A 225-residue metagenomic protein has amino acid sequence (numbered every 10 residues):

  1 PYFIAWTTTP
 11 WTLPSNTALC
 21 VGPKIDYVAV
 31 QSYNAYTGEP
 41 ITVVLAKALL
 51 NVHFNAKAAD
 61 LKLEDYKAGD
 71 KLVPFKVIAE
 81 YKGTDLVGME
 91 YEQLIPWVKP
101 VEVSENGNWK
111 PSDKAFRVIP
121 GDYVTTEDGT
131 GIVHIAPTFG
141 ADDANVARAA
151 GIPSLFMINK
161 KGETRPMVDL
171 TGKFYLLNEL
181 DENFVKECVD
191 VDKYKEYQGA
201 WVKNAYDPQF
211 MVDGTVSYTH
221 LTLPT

Functional and structural regions predicted by a protein language model:
Y2-I4, P10-L221: Non-cofactor substrate-recognition interfaces
